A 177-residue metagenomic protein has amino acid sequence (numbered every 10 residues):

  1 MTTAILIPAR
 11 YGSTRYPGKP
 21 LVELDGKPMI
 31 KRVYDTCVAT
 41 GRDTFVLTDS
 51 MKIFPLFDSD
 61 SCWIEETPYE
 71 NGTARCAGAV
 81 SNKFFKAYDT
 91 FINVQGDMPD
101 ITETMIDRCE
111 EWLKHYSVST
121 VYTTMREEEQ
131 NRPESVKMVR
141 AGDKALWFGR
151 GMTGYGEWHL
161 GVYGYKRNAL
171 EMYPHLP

Functional and structural regions predicted by a protein language model:
M1-A4, A87, L113: Catalytic phosphate/metal-binding cores of nucleic-acid and nucleotide-processing enzymes, i.e., regions that mediate
T2-T48: N-terminal glycine-rich phosphate-binding loop and ensuing alpha1 helix
P8, N93-Q95, V121-T124: Short beta-strand segments
V22, F54, E171: Nucleotide phosphate-binding site architecture
I30, D97, K166: Residue-level signal for inorganic ion chemistry
M51-V94, P99-R108: Short phosphate-binding loop-to-helix
I101-P177: Conserved core of the sugar-phosphate nucleotidyltransferase
